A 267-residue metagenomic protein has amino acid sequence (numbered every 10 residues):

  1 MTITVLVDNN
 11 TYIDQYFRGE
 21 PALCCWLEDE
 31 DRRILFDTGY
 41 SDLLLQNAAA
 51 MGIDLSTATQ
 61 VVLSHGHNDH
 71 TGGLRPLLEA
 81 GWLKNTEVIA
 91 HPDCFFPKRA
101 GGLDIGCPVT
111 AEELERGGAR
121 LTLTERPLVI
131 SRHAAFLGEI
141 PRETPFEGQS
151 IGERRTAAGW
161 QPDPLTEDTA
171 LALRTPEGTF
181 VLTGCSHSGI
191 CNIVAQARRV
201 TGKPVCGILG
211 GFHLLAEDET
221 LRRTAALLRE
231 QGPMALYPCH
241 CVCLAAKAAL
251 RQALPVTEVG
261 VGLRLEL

Functional and structural regions predicted by a protein language model:
M1-Q15, S150-P162, G210-H213: Glycine-rich phosphate-binding "P-loop"
T2-M51, P164-T183: Conserved beta-strand hairpin/beta-sheet module of binuclear metal-dependent hydrolase folds, prominently
T2-V7, V129-L137, G260: N-terminal amphipathic/basic leader segments beginning at the initiator methionine
D8-N10, T38-S41, G66, P92-C94 (+5 more regions): Active-site metal-binding loops of divalent metal-dependent hydrolases
L43-H91, R198-G207: Active-site metal-binding motif and surrounding structural segment of the metallo-beta-lactamase
H67-H70, P76, P164-A170, R174-G260: Cap/insert and terminal regions of metallo-dependent hydrolase folds
D93-G117: Active-site neighborhood of divalent metal-dependent phosphoester bond hydrolases
G102-D104, R126-E177: Active-site-proximal loop/helix segment associated with metal-binding centers of metalloenzymes
